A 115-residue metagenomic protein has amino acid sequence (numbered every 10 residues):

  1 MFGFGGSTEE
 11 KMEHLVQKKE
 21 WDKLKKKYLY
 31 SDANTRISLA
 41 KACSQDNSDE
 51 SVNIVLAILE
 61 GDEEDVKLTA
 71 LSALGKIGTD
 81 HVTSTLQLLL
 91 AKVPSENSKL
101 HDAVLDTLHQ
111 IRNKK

Functional and structural regions predicted by a protein language model:
M1-A42: N-terminal segments that cap or nucleate solenoid repeat domains
T8, E20, R36, S51 (+2 more regions): N-terminal alpha-helical segment
L15-K27, S48-E60, T79-K92, K114-K115: Amphipathic alpha-helical scaffolding segments comprising HEAT/armadillo-like alpha-solenoid repeats
K18, A33-N34, D49, E64-D65 (+1 more regions): Alpha-helix N-cap/helix-start positions at coil->helix boundaries
L39, A70, H101-V104: Conserved hydrophobic register position within alpha-solenoid helical repeats
L68-G78: Mid-chain, well-packed structural core segment of small domains
A91, S98-K115: Eukaryotic acidic, Ser/Thr-rich intrinsically disordered low-complexity regions
